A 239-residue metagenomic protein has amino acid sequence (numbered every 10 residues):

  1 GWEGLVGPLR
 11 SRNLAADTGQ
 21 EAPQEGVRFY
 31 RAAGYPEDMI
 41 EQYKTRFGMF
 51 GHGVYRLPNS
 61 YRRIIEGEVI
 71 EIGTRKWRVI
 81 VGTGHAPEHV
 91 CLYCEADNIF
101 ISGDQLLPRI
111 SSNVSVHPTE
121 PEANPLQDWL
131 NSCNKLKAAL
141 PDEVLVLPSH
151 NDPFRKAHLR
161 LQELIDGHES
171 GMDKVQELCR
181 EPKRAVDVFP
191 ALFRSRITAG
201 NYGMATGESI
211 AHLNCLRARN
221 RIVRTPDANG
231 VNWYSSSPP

Functional and structural regions predicted by a protein language model:
G1-E71, N98: Active-site HxH/HxHxD metal-binding segment of metal-dependent hydrolases
R12, P108, V116, R194-S195: A short linear boundary/processing microfeature
R31-F47, S60-I64, E143, Y202-V223: Short flexible/disordered coil segments
M39-Y61, V69, K76-M172: Metallo-beta-lactamase
I64, A86-P87, A228-V231: Short acidic/glycine-enriched loop/turn segments that link adjacent beta-strands
I65, E71, T83, S235-S237: Residue-level detector of conserved, well-ordered beta-strand and adjacent loop positions that form binding/recognition
I72, L92-C94, R224, S235-S236: Conserved hydrophobic "DFG−1" position in protein kinase catalytic cores
D173-P239: C-terminal regulatory/interaction regions
